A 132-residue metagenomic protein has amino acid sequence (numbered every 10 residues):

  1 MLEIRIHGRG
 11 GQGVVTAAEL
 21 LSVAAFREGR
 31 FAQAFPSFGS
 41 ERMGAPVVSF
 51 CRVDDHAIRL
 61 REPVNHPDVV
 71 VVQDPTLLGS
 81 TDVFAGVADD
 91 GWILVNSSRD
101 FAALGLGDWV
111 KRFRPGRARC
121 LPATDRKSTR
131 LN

Functional and structural regions predicted by a protein language model:
M1-R130: Active-site cofactor/cluster-binding pocket
